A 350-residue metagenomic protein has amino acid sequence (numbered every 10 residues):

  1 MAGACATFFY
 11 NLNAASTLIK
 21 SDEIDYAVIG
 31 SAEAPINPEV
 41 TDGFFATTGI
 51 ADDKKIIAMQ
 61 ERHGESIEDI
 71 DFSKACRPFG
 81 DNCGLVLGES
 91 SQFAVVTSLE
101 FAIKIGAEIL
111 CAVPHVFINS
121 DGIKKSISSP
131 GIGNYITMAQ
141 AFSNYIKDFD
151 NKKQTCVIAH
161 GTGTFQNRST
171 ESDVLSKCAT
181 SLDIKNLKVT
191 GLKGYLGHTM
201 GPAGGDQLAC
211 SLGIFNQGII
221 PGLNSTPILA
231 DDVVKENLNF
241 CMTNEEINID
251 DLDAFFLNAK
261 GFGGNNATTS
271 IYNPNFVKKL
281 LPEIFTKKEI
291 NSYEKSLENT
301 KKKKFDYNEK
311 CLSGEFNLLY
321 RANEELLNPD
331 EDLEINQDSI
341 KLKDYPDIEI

Functional and structural regions predicted by a protein language model:
M1-E33, V86-I105, H198-L223, V234-N244 (+1 more regions): Active-site-proximal alpha-helical scaffold in enzymes
F8, A15, F44, V95 (+5 more regions): Conserved small-residue
N11, T137-F149, V174, C178 (+2 more regions): Stable alpha-helical structural segments in soluble proteins, enriched in small hydrophobic residues
S16-S21, T41-K54, G133, T170-L182 (+1 more regions): A glycine- and small-aliphatic-rich helix-loop capping segment at beta-alpha/alpha-beta transitions that lines
E23-C83, V116-P130, A159-R168, K185-L238: Acyl-CoA/ACP chain-elongation machinery
D25-I29, Q92, L110, C156 (+1 more regions): Short glycine-aspartate micro-motif
K55-D150, T155-C156, Y272-E334: Condensing-enzyme catalytic core mediating Claisen C-C bond formation in acyl metabolism
I214-G263, A267-T268, V277, P282 (+1 more regions): Internal helix-turn-beta structural module
